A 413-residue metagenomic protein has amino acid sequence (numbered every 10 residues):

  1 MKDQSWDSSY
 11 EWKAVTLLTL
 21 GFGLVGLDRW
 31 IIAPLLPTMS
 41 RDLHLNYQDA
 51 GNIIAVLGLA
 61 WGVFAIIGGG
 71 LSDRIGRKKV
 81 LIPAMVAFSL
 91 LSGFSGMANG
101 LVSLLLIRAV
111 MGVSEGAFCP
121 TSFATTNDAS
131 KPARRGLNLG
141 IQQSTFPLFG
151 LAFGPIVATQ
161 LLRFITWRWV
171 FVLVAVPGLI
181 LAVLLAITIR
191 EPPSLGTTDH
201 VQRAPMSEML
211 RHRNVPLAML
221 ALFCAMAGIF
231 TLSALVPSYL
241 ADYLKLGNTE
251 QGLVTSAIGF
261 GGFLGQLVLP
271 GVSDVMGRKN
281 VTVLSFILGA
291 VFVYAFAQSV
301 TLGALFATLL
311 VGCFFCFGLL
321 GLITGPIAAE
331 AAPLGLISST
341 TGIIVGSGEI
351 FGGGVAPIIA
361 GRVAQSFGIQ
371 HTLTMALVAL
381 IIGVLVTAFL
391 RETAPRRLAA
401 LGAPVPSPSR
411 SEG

Functional and structural regions predicted by a protein language model:
K2-S8, P192-M219, P406-P408: Juxtamembrane intracellular "pre-TM" segments in multi-pass secondary transporters
I32-A33, N214-Q266, L320, G325 (+1 more regions): Extracytoplasmic gate region of multi-pass secondary transporters
H44, G76, M97-S103, K245 (+2 more regions): Helix-breaking motifs and short loop linkers at transmembrane-helix boundaries and internal kinks in secondary membrane
V63-N99, S273-K279: Conserved MFS/SLC helix-loop-helix module at the cytosolic interface between two early adjacent transmembrane helices
I107-P147: Cytoplasmic helix-loop-helix junction between adjacent transmembrane helices in 12-TM secondary transporters
L137-P155, V345-A356: Glycine-rich segments within core transmembrane alpha-helices of 12-TM secondary carriers
Q142-I187: Helix-loop-helix hairpin linking two adjacent transmembrane segments in secondary transporters
M276-P326: C-terminal transmembrane helical hairpin of 12-TM major facilitator-type secondary transporters
